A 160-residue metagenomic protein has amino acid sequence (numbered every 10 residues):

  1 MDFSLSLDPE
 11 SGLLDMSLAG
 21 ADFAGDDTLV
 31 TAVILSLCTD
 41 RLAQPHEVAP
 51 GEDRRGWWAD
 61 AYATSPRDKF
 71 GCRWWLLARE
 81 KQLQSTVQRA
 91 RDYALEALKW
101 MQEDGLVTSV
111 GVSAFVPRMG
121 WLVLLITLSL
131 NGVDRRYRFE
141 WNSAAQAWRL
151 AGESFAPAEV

Functional and structural regions predicted by a protein language model:
M1-E96, T108-V160: Immediate N-terminus of the mature polypeptide
W100-T108: Short secondary-structure junctions
